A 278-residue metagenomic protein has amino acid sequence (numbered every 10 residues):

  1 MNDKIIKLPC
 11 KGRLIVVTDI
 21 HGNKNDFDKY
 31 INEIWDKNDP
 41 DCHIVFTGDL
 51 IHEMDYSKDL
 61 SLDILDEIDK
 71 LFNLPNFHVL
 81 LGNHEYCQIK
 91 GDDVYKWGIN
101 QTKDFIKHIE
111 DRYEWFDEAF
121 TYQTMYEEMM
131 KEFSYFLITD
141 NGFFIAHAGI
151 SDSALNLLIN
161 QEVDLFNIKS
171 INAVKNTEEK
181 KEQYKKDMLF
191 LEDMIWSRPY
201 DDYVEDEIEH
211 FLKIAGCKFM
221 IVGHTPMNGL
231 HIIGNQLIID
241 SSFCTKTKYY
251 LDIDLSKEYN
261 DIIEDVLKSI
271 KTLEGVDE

Functional and structural regions predicted by a protein language model:
M1-D63: N-terminal active-site segment of His-dependent metallophosphoesterases
K7-I15, I138-F144, I233-G234: Beta-strand-turn-beta hairpins that frame and shape the catalytic cleft of phosphate-ester-processing enzymes
V17-T18, I44-G48, H78-N83, I145-A146 (+3 more regions): Active-site neighborhood of phospho(di)ester-bond hydrolases with catalytic His/Asp-centered motifs
H21-N25, H52-D55, L81-K90, S151-S153 (+2 more regions): Active-site environment of divalent metal-dependent phosphoester hydrolases
E53-L165: Active-site neighborhood of divalent metal-dependent phosphoester bond hydrolases
K103-F105, D202-Y259: Conserved beta-sheet core of the metallophosphoesterase superfamily
Y122-A146, S151, N156-G229: His/acidic metal-ligating clusters that form di-metal
H147, D187, Q236-C244, D261-I270: Catalytic Cys-His active-site segments of thiol-dependent hydrolases/isopeptidases
